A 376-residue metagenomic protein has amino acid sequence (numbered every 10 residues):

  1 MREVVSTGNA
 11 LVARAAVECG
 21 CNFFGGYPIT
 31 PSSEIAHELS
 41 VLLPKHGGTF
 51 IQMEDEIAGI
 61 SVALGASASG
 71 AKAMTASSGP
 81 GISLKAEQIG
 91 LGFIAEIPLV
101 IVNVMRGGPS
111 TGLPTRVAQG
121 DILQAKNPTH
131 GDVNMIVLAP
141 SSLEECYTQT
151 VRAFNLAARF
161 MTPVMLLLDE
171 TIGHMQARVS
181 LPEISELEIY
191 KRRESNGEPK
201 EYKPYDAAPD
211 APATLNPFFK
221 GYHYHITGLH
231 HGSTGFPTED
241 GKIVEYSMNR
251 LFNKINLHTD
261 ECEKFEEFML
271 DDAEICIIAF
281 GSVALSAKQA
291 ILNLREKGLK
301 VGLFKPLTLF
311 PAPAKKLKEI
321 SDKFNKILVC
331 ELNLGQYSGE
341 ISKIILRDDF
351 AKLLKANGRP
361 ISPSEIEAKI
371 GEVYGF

Functional and structural regions predicted by a protein language model:
M1-N127, N134, E170, A356-N357 (+2 more regions): Thiamine diphosphate
R2-N9, A158-F376: Flexible, low-complexity linker and terminal segments
G20, V133-N134, K300, K323: Short loop/turn motifs at secondary-structure junctions
N22-G26, A73-S77, I136-P140, E274-A279 (+2 more regions): Short glycine-rich or small-residue beta-strand-to-loop segments that form or flank ligand, phosphate, metal/Fe-S
E38, V62, E87-Q88, R152 (+3 more regions): A short acidic, amphipathic alpha-helical/loop segment
S83-L84, T148, A312: Short, conserved clusters of charged catalytic residues that mark active-site and nucleotide-handling motifs
K85, C146, A287: Aromatic/hydrophobic pocket-lining residues that form the small-molecule binding cavity in soluble enzyme cores
R116-D169, R193-N196, L251, S362: Conserved thiamine diphosphate
